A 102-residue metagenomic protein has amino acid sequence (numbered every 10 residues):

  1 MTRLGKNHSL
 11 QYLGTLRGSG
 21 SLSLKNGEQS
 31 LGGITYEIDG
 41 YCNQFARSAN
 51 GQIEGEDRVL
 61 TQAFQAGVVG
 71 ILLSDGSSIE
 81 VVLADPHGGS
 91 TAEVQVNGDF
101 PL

Functional and structural regions predicted by a protein language model:
M1-K6: Extended, compositionally biased eukaryotic interaction scaffolds
H8-Q11, G55-V59, S77: Low-complexity, acidic/polar, glycine-enriched regions of mature
S9-F45: Solvent-exposed edge beta-strands and adjacent loop segments that serve as assembly or binding interfaces
T15-S21, S48, A66-V68, S78-E80: Exposed beta-strand and adjacent loop surfaces of beta-rich binding modules that mediate intermolecular recognition
L22, Y36, G51-I53, I71 (+2 more regions): Hydrophobic beta-strand residues in large extracellular and virion-surface proteins
N26-E28, V59, A84: Ubiquitous "structural anchor" signal
E37-V68: Short, conserved turn/kink motifs that form compact alpha/beta structural patches or helix kinks used as
A66-L102: Short, compact, well-ordered microdomains
